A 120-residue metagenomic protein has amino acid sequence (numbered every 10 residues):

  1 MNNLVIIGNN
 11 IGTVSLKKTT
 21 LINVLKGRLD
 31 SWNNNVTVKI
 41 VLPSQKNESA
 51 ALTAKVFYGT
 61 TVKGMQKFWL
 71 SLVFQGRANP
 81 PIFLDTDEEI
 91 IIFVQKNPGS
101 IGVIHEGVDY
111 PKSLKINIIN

Functional and structural regions predicted by a protein language model:
M1-N120: Flexible loop/hinge segments at secondary-structure junctions
